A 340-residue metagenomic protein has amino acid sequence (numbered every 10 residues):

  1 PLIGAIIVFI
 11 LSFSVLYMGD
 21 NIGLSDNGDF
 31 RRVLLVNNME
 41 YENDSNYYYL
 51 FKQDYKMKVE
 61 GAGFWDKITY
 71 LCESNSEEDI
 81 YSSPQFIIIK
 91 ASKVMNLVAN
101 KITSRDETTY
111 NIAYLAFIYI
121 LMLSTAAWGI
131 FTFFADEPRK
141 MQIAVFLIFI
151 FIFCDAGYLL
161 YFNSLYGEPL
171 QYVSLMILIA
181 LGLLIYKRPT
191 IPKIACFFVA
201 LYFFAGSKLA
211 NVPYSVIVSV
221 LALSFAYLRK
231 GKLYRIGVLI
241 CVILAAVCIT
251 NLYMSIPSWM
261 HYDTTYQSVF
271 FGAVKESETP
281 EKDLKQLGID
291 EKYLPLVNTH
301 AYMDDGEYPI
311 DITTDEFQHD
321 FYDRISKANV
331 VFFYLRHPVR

Functional and structural regions predicted by a protein language model:
P1-N21, S82-S277: Hydrophobic transmembrane helix bundles of membrane-integrated enzymes that assemble and modify cell-envelope
G4-L34, F332-R340: Internal hydrophobic scaffold segments of catalytic domains
Y17-I112: TM-lumen/periplasm interface segments of multi-pass membrane proteins, especially the first transmembrane helix
L34-E77, S258-R340: Membrane-proximal stem/loop segments at transmembrane-domain junctions that anchor or position
